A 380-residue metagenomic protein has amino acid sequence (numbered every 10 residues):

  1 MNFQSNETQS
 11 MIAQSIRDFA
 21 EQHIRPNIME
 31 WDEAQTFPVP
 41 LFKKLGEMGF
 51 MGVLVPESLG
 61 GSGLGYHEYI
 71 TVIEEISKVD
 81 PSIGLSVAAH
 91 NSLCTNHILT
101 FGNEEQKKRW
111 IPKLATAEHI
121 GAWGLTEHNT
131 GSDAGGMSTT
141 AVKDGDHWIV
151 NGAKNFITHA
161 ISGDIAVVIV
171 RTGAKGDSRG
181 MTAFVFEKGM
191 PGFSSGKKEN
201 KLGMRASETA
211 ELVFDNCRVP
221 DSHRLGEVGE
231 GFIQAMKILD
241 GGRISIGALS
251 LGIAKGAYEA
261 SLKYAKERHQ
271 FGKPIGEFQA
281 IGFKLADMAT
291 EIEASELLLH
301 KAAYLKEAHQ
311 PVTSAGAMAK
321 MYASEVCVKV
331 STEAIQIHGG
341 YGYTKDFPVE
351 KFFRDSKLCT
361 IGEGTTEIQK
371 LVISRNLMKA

Functional and structural regions predicted by a protein language model:
M1-A89, F101-Q106, K113-H119, D133-A134 (+4 more regions): Alpha-helical interface subdomain recognition
G49, I73-S77, V170, F186-P191 (+1 more regions): Short Ser/Thr-interspersed hydrophobic loop/turn segments at strand-loop and sheet-helix junctions that line or gate
T100-G102, V142-D144, V168-T172, V185-E187 (+2 more regions): Short beta-strand-to-turn element immediately C-terminal to the catalytic PLP-Schiff-base lysine in fold type I
L114, N129-S132, F156-H159, T172-K175 (+1 more regions): Short Gly/Pro-enriched turn/cap motifs at secondary-structure boundaries
A117-L125, I169: A short, Trp-centered hydrophobic/proline-enriched beta-strand micro-motif
G136, P191-R218: Flexible, small-/acidic-enriched active-site or ligand-binding loops
D146, N151-S195: A short core secondary-structure module
D215-Q234: Long, acidic (Asp/Glu-rich), low-complexity accessory segments flanking structured domains
